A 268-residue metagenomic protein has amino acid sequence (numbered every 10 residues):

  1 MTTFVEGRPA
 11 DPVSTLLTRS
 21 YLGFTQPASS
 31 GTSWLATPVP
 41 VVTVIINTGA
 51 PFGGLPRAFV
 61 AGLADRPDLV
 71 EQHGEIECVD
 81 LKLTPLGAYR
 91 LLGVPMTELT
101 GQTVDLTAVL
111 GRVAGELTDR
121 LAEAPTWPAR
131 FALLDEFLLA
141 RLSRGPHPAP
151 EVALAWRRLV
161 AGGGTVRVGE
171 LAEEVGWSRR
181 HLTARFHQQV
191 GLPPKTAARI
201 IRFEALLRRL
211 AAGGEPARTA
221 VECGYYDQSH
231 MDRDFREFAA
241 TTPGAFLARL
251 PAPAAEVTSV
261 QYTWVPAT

Functional and structural regions predicted by a protein language model:
M1-R179, Q189-P194, R208-A211, P216-S229 (+1 more regions): Alpha-helical bundle regulatory/interaction domains
H181-A184, R233: Base-recognition residues in the alpha-helical recognition helix of bacterial helix-turn-helix
F186, A198, F235, L247: DNA major-groove recognition helix of helix-turn-helix
R236, T241: Functionally critical mobile loop/hinge segments
